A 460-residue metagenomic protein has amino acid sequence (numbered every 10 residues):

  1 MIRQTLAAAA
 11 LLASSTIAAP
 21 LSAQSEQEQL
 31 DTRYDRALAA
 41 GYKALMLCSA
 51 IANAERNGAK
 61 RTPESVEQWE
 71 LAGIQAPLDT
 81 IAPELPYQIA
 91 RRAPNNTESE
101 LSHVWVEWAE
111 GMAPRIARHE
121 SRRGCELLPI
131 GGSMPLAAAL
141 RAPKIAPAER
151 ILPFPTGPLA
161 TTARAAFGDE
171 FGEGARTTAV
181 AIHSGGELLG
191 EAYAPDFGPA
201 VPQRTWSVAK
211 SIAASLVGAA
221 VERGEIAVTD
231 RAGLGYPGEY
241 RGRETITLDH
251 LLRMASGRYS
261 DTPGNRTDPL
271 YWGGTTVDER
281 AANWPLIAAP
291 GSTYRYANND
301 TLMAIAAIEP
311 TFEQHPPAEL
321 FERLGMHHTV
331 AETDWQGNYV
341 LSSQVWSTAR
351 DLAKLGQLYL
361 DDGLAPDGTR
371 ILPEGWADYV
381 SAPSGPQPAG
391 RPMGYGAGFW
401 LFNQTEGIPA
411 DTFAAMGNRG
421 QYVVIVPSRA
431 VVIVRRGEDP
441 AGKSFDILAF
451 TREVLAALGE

Functional and structural regions predicted by a protein language model:
S25-Q27, Y34, S121, A415-E460: Structured C-terminal helix/loop/strand segments within mature extracytoplasmic catalytic/sensor domains
G58-K60, G224-V228, I308-A318, G363-P373 (+2 more regions): Structural helix-adjacent loops and short alpha-helical linkers that scaffold large soluble proteins
I145-G185: Beta-lactamase-like hydrolase cores
G186, Q203-T229, L251, A304-I308 (+1 more regions): Active-site SXXK
L189-P202, T262-S343: Catalytic-site signature segments of enzymes, centered on catalytic residues
A214, N299-P310, S343-A365, Q421-G437: Active-site-proximal alpha-helical segments within enzyme catalytic domains
R223-G257, N283, T311-S347: Active-site helix/loop module of the DD-peptidase/beta-lactamase fold, centered on the serine-lysine SxxK catalytic
H328-V330, A377-V432: Active-site Gly/Thr loop motif
